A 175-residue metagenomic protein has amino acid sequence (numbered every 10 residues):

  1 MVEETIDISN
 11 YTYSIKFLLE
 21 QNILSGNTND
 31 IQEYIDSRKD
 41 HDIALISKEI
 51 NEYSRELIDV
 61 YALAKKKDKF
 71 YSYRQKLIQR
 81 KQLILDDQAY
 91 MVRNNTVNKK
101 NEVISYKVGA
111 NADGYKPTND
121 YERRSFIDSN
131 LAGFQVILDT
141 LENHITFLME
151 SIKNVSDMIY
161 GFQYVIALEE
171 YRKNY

Functional and structural regions predicted by a protein language model:
M1-Y34, R38: Extended, charged low-complexity scaffolding/tethering segments
I8-N10, D87, D128: Polar helix-capping/helix-linker motif
K16, Q32, A44-S47, N51 (+4 more regions): Generic detector of well-ordered alpha-helical segments enriched in charged/polar residues, highlighting helical
I23-K65: Short, charge-rich amphipathic alpha-helices with coiled-coil/heptad character
N51, R55-S72, Q79, A132-Q135 (+3 more regions): Generic structural signal for well-ordered, non-transmembrane alpha-helical segments in soluble/cytosolic regions
A64-P117: Extended alpha-helical coiled-coil "stalk/arm" regions that act as elongated linkers or oligomerization scaffolds
N111-A112, K116-Y175: Charged, alpha-helical coiled-coil and adjacent rod-like segments in eukaryotic scaffold subunits that mediate
